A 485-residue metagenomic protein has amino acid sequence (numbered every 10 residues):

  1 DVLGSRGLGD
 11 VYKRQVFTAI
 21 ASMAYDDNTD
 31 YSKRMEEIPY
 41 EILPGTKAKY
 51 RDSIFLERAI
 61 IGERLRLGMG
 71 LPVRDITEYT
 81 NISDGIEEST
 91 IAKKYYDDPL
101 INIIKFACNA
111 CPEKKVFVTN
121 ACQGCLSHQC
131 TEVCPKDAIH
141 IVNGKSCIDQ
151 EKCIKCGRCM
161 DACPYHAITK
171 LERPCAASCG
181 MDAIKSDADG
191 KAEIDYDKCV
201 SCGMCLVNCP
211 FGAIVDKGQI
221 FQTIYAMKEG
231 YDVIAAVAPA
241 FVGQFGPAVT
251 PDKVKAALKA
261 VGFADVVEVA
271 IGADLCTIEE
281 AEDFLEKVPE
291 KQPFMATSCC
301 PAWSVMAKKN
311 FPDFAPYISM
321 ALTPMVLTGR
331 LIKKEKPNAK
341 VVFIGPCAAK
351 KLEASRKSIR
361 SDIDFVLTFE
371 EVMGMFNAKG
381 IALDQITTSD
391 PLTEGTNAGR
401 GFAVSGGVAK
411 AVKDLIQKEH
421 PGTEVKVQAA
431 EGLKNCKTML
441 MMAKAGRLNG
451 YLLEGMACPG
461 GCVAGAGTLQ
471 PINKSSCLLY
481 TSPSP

Functional and structural regions predicted by a protein language model:
D1, G7-Q15, Y480-P485: Conserved small/polar residues in nucleotide/adenosyl-binding loops
S32-I82, I91: N-terminal accessory interaction module
T90-T119, K136: N-terminal [4Fe-4S]-dependent radical SAM core
N120-K136, I154-Y165, G180-M181, V200-F211 (+2 more regions): Local cysteine-cluster metal-coordination motifs and their immediate loop/turn environment, predominantly Fe-S cluster
P135, G180, F245-V249, I278-E282 (+5 more regions): Short acidic, glycine/serine/threonine-rich loops at helix termini
E151, Y165-E335, P485: Iron-sulfur-cluster electron-transfer modules
A348-S482: Redox cofactor-anchoring modules in respiratory/redox and cofactor-processing assemblies
